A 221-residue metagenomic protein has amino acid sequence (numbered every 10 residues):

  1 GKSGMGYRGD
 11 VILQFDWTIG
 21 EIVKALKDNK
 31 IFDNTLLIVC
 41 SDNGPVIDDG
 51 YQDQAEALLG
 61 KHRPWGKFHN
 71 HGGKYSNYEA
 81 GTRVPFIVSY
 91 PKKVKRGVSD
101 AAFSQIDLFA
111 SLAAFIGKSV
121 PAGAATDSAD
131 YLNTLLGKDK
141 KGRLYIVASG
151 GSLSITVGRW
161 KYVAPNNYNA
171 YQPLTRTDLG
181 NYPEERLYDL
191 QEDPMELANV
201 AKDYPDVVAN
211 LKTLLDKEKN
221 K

Functional and structural regions predicted by a protein language model:
G1-M5, K27, I31-K93: Histidine-centered active-site microenvironments of extracellular/periplasmic hydrolases and transferases
G6-L13, S99-I106, A125, P205: Soluble non-cytosolic domains of exported or imported proteins
R8-D33: Active-site neighborhood of glycoside hydrolase catalytic domains
Q14-E21, D203-K217: A non-catalytic, amphipathic alpha-helix used as a structural packing/dimerization or gating element in enzyme scaffolds
I19, L26, L36-S41, F86-I87 (+3 more regions): Beta-strand elements within well-structured catalytic alpha/beta cores of enzymes that handle phosphate/sulfate esters
K24-I31, A113-G117, L136, P205 (+1 more regions): Sec-exported extracytoplasmic/periplasmic mature domains
I47, Y51-N77, V94-K95, A101 (+2 more regions): C-terminal cap/loop subdomain of S1 sulfatases and analogous C-terminal strand-loop tails that border
D193: Intrinsically disordered, low-complexity polar regions and short flexible loop motifs
